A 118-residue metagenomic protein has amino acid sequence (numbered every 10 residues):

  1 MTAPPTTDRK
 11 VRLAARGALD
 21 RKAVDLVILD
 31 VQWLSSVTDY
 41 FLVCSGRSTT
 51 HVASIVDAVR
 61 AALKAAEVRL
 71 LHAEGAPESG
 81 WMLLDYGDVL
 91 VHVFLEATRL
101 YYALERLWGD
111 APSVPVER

Functional and structural regions predicted by a protein language model:
M1-W33, T50-D57, A61, A66 (+4 more regions): Long, contiguous binding/interaction regions
T38-Y40: Short amphipathic alpha-helical segments
V43-S45: Short hydrophobic/aromatic beta-strand micro-patches that form the beta-sheet surface supporting nucleotide- or nucleic
R69: Basic, polyanion-binding surface patches
